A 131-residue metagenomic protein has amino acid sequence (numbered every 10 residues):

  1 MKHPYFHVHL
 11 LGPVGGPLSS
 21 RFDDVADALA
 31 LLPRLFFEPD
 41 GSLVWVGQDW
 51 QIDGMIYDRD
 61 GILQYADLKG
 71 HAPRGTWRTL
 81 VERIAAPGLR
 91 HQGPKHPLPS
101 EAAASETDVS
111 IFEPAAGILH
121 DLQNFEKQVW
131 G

Functional and structural regions predicted by a protein language model:
M1-G131: Acidic (Asp/Glu-rich) sequence patches and key acidic residues that form negatively charged surfaces used
